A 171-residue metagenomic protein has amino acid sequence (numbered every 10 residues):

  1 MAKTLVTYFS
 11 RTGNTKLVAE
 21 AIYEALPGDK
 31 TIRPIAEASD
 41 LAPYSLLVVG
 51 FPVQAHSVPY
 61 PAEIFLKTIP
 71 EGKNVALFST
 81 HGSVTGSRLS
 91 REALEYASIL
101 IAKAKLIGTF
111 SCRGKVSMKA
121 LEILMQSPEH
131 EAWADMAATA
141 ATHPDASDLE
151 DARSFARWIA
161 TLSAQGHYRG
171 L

Functional and structural regions predicted by a protein language model:
A2-A25: N-terminal beta1-alpha1 ligand-phosphate binding loop
T4, E24-T31, L46-L171: FMN-binding flavodoxin-like domain, especially the glycine-rich phosphate-binding loop
I32-P43: Short acidic low-complexity segments
